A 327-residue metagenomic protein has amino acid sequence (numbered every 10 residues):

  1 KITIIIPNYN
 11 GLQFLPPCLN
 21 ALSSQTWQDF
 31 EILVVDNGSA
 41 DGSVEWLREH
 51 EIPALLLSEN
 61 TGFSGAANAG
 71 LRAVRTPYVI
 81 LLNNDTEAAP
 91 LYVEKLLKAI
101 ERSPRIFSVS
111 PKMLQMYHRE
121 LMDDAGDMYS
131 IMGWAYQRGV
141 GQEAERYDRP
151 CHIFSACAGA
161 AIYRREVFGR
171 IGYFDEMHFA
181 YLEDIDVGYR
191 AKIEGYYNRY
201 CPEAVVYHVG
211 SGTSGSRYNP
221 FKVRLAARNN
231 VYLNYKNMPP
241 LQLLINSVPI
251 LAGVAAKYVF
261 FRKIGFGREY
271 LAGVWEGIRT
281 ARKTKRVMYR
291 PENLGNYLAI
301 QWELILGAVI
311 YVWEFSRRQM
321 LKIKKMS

Functional and structural regions predicted by a protein language model:
N20-D29: Short, acidic, metal-binding catalytic loop of nucleotide-sugar glycosyltransferases
F30-G38, L55-L57: Short beta-strand/loop segment that forms part of the nucleotide-sugar
L56-V74, N84, K95: Glycine-rich, basic loop-to-helix element that forms the pyrophosphate-binding segment of sugar-nucleotide handling
V79: Short aromatic/hydrophobic "clamp" motif used to bind/position activated sugar donors
T86-S130: Conserved donor NDP-sugar-binding/catalytic core segment of glycosyltransferases
M122, A135, Q142-Y163, A180 (+2 more regions): A recurrent flexible, glycine/aromatic-enriched loop bordering the glycosyltransferase active site that acts as
F154-Y207: A short, conserved alpha-helix in the catalytic core of glycosyltransferases
L243-S327: Non-catalytic, C-terminal membrane-associated alpha-helical segments of glycosyltransferases
